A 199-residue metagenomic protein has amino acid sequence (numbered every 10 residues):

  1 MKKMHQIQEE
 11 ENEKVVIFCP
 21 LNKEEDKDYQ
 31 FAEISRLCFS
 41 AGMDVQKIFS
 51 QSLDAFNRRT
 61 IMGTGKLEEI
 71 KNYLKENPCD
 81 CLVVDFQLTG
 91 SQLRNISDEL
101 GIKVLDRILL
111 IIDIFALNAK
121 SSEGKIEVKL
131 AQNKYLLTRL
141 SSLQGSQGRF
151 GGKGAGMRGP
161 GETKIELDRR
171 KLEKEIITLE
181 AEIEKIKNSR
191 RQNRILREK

Functional and structural regions predicted by a protein language model:
M1-R107, I111: N-terminal accessory targeting/assembly segments
I7-V15, L143, Q147-K199: Conserved G1/Walker A P-loop phosphate-binding module
F18-N22, A55-R59, I112-A119, G154-R169: Short hinge/gating elements
P20-K23, L88-G101, V128-L136, K153-G161 (+1 more regions): Short secondary-structure transition/capping segments
D26, K125, K129-Q132, K164 (+2 more regions): Alpha-helical initiation/capping and key positions within long helical/coiled-coil segments
L109-A131: Short alpha-helix plus adjacent loop in nuclease-associated cores
L130, K134-G148: A charged, well-structured terminal subsegment
